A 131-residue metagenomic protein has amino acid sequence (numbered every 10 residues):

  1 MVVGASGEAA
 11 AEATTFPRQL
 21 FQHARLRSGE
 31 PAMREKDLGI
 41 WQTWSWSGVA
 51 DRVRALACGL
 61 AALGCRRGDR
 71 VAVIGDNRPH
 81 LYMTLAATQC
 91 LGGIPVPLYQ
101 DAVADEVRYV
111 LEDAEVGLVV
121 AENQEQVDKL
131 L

Functional and structural regions predicted by a protein language model:
M1-T14: Flexible, non-catalytic linker and terminal segments flanking ANL/adenylate-forming cores
S6-E8, W44, V71-A72, I94: Short, contiguous strand/loop micro-motifs
A10-A11, S47, G75, L98: Residue-level marker of alpha-helix boundaries and capping positions
A11-A32: A short N-terminal helical cap/helix-turn-helix that marks the beginning of AMP-binding/adenylate-forming
P17, F21, A50, R54-A57 (+1 more regions): Generic alpha-helical structural signal
F21, A62-L63, C90-L131: Structural core segment of the AMP-binding/adenylate-forming
S28, P79, P95-P97: Proline-centered helix-kink/hinge sites
A32-R78, Y82-A86, V103-R108: Conserved AMP-binding/adenylate-forming core of the ANL superfamily
